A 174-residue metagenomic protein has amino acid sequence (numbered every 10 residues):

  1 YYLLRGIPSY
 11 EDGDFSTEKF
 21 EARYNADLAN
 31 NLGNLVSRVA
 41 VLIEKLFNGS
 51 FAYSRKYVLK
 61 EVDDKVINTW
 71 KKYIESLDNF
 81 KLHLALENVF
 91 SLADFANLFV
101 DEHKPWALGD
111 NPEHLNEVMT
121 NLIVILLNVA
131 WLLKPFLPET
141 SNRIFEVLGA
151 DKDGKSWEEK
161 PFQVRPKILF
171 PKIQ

Functional and structural regions predicted by a protein language model:
Y1-Y57, A150-F170: Catalytic adenosine-cofactor/nucleotide-binding cores of aminoacyl-tRNA synthetases and other
Y2, R23, K65, T69 (+3 more regions): Residues that form generic nucleotide/phosphate-binding pockets
G6, L59-D63, E117-T120, L132: A short, ordered amphipathic alpha-helix with a cationic face
Y10, V36-Y73, N97-P112: Conserved, charged catalytic cores of large soluble enzymes
G13, E75, F80-K81, F90-Q174: Basic, alpha-helical terminal appendages of large translation-related enzymes
D14-L28, N68-E87: Extended, non-catalytic structural segments that build the interaction scaffolds of large macromolecular assemblies
E18, Y57-K71, F80-H83, E113-N116 (+1 more regions): Generic alpha-helical secondary structure signal
A29, G33, D63, I67 (+4 more regions): Generic structural concept
